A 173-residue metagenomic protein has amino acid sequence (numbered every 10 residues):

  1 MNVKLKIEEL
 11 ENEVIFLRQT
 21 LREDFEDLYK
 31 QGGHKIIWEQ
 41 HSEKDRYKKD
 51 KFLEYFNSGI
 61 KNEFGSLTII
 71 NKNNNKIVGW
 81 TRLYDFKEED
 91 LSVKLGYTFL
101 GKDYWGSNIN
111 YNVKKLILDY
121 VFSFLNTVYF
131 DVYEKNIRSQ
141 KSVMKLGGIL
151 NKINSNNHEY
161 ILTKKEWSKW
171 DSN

Functional and structural regions predicted by a protein language model:
M1-G106, K115, Y120, T127 (+2 more regions): GNAT-family acyltransferases
I109-N110: Glycine-rich acyl-CoA binding loop
K135-K152: Conserved active-site alpha-helix within GNAT-family acetyltransferase domains
